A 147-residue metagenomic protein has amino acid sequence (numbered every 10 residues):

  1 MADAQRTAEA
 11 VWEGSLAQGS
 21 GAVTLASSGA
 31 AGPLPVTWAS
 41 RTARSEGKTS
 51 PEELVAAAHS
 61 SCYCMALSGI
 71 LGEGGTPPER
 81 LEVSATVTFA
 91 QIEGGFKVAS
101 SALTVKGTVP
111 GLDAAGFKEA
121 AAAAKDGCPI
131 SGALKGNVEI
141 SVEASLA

Functional and structural regions predicted by a protein language model:
M1-A57, C64-A147: Extended beta-strand/beta-hairpin segments
